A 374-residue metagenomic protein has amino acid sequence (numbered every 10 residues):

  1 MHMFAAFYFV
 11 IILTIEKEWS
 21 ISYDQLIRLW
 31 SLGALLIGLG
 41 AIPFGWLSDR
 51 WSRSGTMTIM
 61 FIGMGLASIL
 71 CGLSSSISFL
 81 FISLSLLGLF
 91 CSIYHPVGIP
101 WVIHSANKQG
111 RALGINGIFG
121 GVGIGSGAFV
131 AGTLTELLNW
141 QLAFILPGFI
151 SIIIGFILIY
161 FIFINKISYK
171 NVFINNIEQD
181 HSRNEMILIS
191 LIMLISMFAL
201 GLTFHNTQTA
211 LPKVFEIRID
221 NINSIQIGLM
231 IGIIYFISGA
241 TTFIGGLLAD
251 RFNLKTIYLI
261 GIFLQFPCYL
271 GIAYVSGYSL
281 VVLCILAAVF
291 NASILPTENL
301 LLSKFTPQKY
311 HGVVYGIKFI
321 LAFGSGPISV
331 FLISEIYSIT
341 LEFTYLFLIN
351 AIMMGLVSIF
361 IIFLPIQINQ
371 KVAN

Functional and structural regions predicted by a protein language model:
A6, A34-I42, I124-G125, Y235-F243 (+1 more regions): Residue-level signature of mid-helix packing/kink "hotspots" within the transmembrane helices of 12-pass Major
Y8-F9, I189-G239: Extracytoplasmic gate region of multi-pass secondary transporters
S20, S52, L73-S78, N107 (+2 more regions): Helix-breaking motifs and short loop linkers at transmembrane-helix boundaries and internal kinks in secondary membrane
L39-I77, A249-F252: Conserved MFS/SLC helix-loop-helix module at the cytosolic interface between two early adjacent transmembrane helices
S83-G121: Cytoplasmic helix-loop-helix junction between adjacent transmembrane helices in 12-TM secondary transporters
N116-K166: Helix-loop-helix hairpin linking two adjacent transmembrane segments in secondary transporters
F252-L301: C-terminal transmembrane helical hairpin of 12-TM major facilitator-type secondary transporters
F305-T340: A late C-terminal transmembrane helix in Major Facilitator Superfamily
